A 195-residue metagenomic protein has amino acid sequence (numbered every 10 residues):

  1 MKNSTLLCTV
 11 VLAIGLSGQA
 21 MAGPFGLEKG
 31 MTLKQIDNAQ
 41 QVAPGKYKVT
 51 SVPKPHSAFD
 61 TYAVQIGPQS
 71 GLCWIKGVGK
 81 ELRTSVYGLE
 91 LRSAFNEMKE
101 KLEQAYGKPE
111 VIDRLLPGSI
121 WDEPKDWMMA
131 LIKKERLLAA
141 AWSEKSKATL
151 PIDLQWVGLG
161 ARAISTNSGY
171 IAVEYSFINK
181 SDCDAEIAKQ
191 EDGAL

Functional and structural regions predicted by a protein language model:
M1-C8: Bacterial N-terminal signal peptides that target proteins for export
T9-V10, A20: Cleavable N-terminal signal peptides
G15-S17: N-terminal signal peptide c-region/cleavage motif recognized by signal peptidases
M21-K48, V52, E81-L195: Non-cytosolic coordination micro-motifs
K48-W74: Compositionally biased P/S/T/G-rich terminal and signal peptide-adjacent segments that lie outside catalytic cores
W74-L82: Short acidic, glycine/tyrosine-flanked loop/strand segments centered on an H-E-D-like triad
